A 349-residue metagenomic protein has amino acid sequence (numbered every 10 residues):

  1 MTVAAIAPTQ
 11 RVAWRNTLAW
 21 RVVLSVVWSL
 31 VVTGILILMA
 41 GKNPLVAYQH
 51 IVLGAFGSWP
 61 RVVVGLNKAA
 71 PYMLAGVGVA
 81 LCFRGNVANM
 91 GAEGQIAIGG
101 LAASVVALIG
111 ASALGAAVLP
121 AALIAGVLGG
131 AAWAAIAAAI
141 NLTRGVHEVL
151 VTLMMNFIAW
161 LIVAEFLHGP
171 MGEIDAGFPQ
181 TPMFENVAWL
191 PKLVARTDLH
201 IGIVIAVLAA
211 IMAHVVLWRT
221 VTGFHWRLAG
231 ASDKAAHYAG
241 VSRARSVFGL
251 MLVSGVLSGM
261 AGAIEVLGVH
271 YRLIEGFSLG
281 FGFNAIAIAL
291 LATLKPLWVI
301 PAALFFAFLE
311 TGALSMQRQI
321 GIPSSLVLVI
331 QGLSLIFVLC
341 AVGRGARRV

Functional and structural regions predicted by a protein language model:
M1-W28, G34-L38, I211, A231 (+3 more regions): Cytosolic-side transmembrane-helix boundaries in multi-pass membrane proteins
R11-W20, A40, F83-A92, A113-F178 (+4 more regions): Short loop segments and helix-boundary regions at transmembrane helix junctions of multi-pass inner-membrane proteins
W14-R21, L53-N67, G91, A116-A121 (+2 more regions): Interfacial loop-to-helix junctions that mark the boundaries of transmembrane helices in multi-pass membrane
V22-L38, A75-V79, G100-V106, V127-A132 (+6 more regions): Hydrophobic core segments of alpha-helical transmembrane domains in multi-pass membrane transport and ion-translocation
T33-K42, V46, H50-G110, L123 (+4 more regions): Single transmembrane alpha-helix segments in multi-pass membrane proteins
S112, A195-R272, P296-L297, P301: Helix-loop-helix "hairpin" substructures at the membrane interface of multi-pass membrane proteins
E148-R219, R272, L326: Transmembrane helix-bundle core of multi-pass membrane transporters and related energy-transducing complexes
L252, L257-G332: Transmembrane alpha-helical segments in multi-pass inner-membrane proteins
